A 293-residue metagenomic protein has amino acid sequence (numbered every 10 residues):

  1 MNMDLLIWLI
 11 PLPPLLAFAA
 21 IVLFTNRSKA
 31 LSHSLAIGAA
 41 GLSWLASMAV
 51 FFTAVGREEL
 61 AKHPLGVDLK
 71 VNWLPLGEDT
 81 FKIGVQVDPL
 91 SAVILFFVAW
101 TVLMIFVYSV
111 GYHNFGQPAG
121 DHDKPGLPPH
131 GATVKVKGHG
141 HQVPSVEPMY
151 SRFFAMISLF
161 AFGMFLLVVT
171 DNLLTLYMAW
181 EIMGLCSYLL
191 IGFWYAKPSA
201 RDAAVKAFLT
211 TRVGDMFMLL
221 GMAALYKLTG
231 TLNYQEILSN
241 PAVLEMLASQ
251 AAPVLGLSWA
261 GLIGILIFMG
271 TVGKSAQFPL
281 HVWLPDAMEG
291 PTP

Functional and structural regions predicted by a protein language model:
M1-P293: ...captures the hydrophobic TM-helix bundle architecture rather than a specific catalytic motif, and can also fire on
